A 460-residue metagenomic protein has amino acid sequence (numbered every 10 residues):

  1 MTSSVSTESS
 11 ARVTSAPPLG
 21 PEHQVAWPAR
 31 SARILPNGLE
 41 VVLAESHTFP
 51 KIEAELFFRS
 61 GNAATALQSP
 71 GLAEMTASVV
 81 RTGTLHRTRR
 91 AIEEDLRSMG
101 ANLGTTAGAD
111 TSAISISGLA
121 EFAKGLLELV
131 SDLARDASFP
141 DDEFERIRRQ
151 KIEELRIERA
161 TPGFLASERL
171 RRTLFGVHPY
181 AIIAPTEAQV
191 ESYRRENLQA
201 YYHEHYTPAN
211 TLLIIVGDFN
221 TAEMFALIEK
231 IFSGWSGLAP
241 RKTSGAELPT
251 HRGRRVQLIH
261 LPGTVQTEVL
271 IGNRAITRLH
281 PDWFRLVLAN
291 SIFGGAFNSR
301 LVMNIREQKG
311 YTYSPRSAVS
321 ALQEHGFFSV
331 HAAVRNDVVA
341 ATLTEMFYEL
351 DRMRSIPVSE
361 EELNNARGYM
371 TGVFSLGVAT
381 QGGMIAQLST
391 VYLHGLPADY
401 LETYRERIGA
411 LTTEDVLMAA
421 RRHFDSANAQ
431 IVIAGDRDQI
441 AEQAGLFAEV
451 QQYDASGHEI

Functional and structural regions predicted by a protein language model:
M1-H23, R30, R172, L212-I215 (+1 more regions): C-terminal regions of mature proteins
T2-A11, P17-P18, A91-Y201, E247-P249 (+3 more regions): Acidic/histidine-enriched segments that form metal/cofactor-coordinating and catalytic pocket/exosite environments
T2-A26, V177-A184, L212-T277, I433-I460: An aromatic/glycine/proline-enriched structural segment found at the starts of mature extracellular/organellar domains
G38, L56, E74-T76, L96 (+14 more regions): Buried hydrophobic packing residues in well-ordered domains
L39, A44-F49, A54-S60, P240-N298 (+2 more regions): His/Glu-based metal-binding/catalytic segments typifying zinc-dependent metallopeptidases
E53-A120, A160, I182-A184, A296-Y311 (+1 more regions): M16/MPP (pitrilysin/insulinase) zinc-metallopeptidase core fold and M16-derived inactive scaffolds
T82-H86, S117-R149, A296, R316 (+3 more regions): M16/insulysin-pitrilysin zinc metalloprotease superfamily fold
Q150-E168, E247-Q266, R306-T312, Q323 (+1 more regions): Short acidic/His-enriched helical or mixed secondary-structure segments at domain edges of catalytic enzymes and some
